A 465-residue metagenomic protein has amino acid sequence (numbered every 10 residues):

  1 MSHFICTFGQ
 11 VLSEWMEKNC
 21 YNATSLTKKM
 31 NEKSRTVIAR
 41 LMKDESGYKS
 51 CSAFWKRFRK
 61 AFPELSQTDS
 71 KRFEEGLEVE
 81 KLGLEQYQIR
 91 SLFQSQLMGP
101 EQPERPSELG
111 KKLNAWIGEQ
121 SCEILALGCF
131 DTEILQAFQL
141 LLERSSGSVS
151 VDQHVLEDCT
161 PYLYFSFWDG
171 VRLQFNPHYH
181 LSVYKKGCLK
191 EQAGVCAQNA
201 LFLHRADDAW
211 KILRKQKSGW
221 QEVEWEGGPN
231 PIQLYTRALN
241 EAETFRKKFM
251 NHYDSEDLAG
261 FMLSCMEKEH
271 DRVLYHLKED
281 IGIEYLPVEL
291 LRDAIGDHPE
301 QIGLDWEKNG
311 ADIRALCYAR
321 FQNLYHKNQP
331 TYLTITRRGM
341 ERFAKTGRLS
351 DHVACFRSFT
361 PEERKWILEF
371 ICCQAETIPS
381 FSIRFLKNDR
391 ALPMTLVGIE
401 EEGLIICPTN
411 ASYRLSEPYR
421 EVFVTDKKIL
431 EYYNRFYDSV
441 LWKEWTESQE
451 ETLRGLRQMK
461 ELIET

Functional and structural regions predicted by a protein language model:
M1-K29: A short, Lys/Arg-rich alpha-helix, primarily the initiator
L12, A23-T27, R35-L41, S70: Conserved hydrophobic/aromatic packing and binding residues within compact polymer-binding modules
S13-M16, M42, W55, R59 (+4 more regions): Residue-level detector of alpha-helical secondary structure
E32-S50, K60, F73-G76: Recognition helix of helix-turn-helix/homeodomain-like DNA-binding domains that insert into the DNA major groove
C51-K71: DNA major-groove recognition helix of helix-turn-helix/homeodomain DNA-binding modules
K71-G99: Short, charged recognition helix plus adjacent turn of helix-turn-helix-like nucleic-acid-binding domains
P106-K443: Hydrophobic protein-protein interaction segments
K112-Q120, E451-T465: Secondary-structure "cap/kink" motif recognition
